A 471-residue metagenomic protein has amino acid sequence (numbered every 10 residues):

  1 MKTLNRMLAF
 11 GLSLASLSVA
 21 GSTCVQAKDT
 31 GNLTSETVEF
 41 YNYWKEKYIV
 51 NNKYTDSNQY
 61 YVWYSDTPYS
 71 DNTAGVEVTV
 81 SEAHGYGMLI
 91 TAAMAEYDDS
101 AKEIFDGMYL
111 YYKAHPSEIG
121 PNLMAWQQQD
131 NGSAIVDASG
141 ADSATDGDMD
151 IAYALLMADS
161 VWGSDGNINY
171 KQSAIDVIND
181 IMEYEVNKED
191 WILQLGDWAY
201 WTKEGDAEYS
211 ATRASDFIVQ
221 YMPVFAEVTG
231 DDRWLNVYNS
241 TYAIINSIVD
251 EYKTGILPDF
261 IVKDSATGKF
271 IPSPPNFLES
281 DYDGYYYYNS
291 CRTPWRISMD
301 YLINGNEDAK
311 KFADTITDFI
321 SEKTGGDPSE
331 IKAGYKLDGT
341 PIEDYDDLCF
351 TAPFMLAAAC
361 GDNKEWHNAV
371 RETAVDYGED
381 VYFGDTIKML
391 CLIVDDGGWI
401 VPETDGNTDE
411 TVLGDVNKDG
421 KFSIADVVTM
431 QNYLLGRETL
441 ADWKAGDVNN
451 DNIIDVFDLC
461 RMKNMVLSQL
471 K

Functional and structural regions predicted by a protein language model:
M1-G11: Bacterial N-terminal signal peptides that target proteins for export
L8, G21-A27, N407-K471: Cellulosome-associated attachment modules in secreted, modular CAZymes
L12, S16-V19: Hydrophobic core
K28-F40, I49-T55, E77-E82, A114-S117 (+5 more regions): Extended ligand-binding clefts on enzyme/binding-domain cores
K28-G31, R296, A357-D409: Terminal, non-catalytic domain-edge segments
F40-Y86, T91-G140: Internal amphipathic alpha-helical repeat/solenoid segments
T73-E77, L89-A93, Y97, A138-A141 (+6 more regions): Second-shell loop/turn segments in exported
M88-E96, D150-V161, Q220-E227, W295-L302 (+4 more regions): Short glycine/serine- and small hydrophobic-enriched flexible loop segments
